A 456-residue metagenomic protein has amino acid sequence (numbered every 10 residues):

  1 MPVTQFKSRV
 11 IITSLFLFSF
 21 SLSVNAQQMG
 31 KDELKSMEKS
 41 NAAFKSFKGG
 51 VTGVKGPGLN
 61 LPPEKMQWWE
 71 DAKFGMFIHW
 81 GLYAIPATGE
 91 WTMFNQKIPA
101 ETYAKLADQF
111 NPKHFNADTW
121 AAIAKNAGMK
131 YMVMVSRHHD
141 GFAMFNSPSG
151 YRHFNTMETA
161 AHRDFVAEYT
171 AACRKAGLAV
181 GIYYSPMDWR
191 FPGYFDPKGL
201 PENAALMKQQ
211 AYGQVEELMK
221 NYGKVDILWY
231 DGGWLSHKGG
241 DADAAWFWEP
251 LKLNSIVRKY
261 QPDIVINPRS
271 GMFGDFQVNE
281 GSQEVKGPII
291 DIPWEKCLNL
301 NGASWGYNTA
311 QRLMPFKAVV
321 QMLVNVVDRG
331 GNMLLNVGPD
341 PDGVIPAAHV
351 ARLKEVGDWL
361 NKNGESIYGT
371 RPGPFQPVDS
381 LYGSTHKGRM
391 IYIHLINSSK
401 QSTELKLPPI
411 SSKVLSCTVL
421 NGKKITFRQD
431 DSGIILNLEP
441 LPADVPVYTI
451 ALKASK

Functional and structural regions predicted by a protein language model:
M1-M29: Bacterial Sec-dependent N-terminal signal peptides
Q27-K456: Mature catalytic domains of secreted/periplasmic carbohydrate-active enzymes
